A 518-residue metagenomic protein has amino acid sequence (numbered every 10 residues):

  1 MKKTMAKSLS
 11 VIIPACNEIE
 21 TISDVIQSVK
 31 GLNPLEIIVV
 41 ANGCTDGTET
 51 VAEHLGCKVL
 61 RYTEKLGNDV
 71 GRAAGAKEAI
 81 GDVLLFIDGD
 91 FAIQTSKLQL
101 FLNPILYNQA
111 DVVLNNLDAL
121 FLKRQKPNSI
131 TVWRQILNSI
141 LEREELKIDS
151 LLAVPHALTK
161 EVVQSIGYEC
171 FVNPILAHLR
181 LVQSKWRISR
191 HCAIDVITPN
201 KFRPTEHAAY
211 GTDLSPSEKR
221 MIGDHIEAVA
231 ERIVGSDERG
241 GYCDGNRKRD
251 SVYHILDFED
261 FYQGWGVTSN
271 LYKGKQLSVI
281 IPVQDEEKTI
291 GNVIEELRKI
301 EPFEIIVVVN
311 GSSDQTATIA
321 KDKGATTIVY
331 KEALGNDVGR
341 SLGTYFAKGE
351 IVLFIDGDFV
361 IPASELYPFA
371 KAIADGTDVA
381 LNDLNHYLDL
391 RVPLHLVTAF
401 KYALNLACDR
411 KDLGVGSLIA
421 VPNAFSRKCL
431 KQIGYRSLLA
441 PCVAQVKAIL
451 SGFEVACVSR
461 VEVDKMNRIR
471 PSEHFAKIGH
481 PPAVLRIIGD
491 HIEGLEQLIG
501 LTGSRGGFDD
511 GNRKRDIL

Functional and structural regions predicted by a protein language model:
M1-S28, Y242-E295: N-proximal low-complexity "stem/linker" segments adjacent to membrane-targeting elements
S8-S10, E36, L176, Q276-S278 (+2 more regions): Cell-envelope/extracellular polymer assembly enzymes that use nucleotide-activated donors
Q27-L35, E295-F303: Short, acidic, metal-binding catalytic loop of nucleotide-sugar glycosyltransferases
A41-E49, V309-A317: A conserved acidic beta->alpha catalytic loop
K65-A79, Y330-A347: Glycine-rich, basic loop-to-helix element that forms the pyrophosphate-binding segment of sugar-nucleotide handling
L84, V352: Short aromatic/hydrophobic "clamp" motif used to bind/position activated sugar donors
Q99-K160, Y367-R427: Acceptor/aglycone-binding surface of glycosyltransferases and processive sugar-polymer synthases
Q183-Y272, L450-L518: C-terminal catalytic/acceptor-binding lobe
